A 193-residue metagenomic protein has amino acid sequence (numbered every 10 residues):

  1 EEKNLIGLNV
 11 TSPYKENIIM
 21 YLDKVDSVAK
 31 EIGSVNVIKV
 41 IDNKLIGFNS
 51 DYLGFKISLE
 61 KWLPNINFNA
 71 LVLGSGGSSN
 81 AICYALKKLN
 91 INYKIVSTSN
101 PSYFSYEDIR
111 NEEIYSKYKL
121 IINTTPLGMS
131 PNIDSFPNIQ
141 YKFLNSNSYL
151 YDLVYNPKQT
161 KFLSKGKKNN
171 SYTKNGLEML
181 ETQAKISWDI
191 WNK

Functional and structural regions predicted by a protein language model:
E1-W62, K165, N169: Phosphate/diphosphate ligand-binding glycine-rich loop within oxidoreductases
V10-N17, G77-S78, P126-M129, N156: Short glycine-rich anion-binding loops that position phosphate/pyrophosphate groups of nucleotides and phosphorylated
I41, L63-N69, L144-S146: Short helix-loop-beta connector
G47-Y52, L59-L63, N67-K87: Glycine-rich adenosine-cofactor-binding loop
I57, Y172-N192: Active-site capping/gating segments
K88-Y93, K168-Y172: Conserved S-adenosyl-L-methionine
L89-Y106: NAD(P)-binding Rossmann-fold cofactor-contacting core
Y103-K174, E178: Rossmann-like adenosine-cofactor binding region
